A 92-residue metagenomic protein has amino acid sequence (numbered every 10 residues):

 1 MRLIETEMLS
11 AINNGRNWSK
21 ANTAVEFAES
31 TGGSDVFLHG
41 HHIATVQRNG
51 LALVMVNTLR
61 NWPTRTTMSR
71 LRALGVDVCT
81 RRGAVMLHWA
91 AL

Functional and structural regions predicted by a protein language model:
M1-L92: Terminal leader/tail segments of proteins
